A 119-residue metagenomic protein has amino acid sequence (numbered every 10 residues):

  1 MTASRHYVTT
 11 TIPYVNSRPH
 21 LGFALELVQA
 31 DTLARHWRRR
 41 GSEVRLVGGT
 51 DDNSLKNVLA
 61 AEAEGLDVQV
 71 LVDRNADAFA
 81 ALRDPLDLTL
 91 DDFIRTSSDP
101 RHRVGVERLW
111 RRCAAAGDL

Functional and structural regions predicted by a protein language model:
M1-L119: N-terminal, positively charged nucleic-acid-binding surface of large information/translation enzymes
